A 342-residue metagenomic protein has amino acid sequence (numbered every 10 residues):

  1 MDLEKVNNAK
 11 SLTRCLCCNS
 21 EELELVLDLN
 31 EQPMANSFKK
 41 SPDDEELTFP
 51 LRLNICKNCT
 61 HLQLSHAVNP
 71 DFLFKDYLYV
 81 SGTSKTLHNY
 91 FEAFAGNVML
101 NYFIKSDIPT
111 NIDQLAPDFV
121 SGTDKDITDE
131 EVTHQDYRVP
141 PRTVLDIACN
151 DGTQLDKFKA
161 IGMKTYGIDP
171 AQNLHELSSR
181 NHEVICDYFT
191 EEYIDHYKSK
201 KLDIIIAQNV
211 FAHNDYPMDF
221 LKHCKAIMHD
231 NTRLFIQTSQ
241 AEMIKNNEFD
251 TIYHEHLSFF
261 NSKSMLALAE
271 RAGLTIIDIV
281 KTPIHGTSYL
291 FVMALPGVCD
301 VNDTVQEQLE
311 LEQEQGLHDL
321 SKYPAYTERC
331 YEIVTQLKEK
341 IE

Functional and structural regions predicted by a protein language model:
D2-H88, V280: N-terminal juxtadomain amphipathic helix that follows a signal peptide/anchor or precedes a small N-terminal auxiliary
L16-E24, S262-I279: A SAM-dependent methyltransferase catalytic signature shared across enzymes that methylate proteins
E46-T110, P140-N173, L177, E248 (+1 more regions): Extended interfacial segments that mediate partner engagement and assembly in macromolecular machines
R180-Y193: Conserved SAM-binding strand-loop segment of SAM-dependent methyltransferases
I206: A conserved beta-strand element that flanks and buttresses the S-adenosyl-L-methionine
M218-R233: A short glycine-rich, Lys/Arg-flanked "PGG" loop and its adjoining helix->strand segment in the class I
I236-S258, S262-S264: Short, glycine-/aromatic-enriched active-site segment of Class I SAM-dependent methyltransferases
H285-I333: Flexible, glycine-/basic-rich loop-and-beta segments that form/coincide with the SAM-dependent methyltransferase
